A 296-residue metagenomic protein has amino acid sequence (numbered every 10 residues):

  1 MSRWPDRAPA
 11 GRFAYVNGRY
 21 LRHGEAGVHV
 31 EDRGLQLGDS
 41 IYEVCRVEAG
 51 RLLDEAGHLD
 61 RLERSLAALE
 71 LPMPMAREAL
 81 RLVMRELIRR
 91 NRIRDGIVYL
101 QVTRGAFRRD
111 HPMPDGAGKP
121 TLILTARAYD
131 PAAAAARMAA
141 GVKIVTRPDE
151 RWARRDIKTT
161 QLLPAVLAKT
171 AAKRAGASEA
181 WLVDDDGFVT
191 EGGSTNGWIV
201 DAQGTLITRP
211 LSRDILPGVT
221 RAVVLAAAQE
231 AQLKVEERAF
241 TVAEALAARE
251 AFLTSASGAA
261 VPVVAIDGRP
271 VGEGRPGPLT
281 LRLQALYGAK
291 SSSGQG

Functional and structural regions predicted by a protein language model:
M1-W181, D185-F188, S212, L216 (+1 more regions): Conserved alpha/beta cores of soluble small-molecule-handling proteins
W181, F188-L211, I215-P217: Glycine- and Gly-Pro-enriched alpha-helical subdomains that act as flexible, kink-prone "lid/hinge" or packing modules
T220-A222: Secondary-structure junction motif
